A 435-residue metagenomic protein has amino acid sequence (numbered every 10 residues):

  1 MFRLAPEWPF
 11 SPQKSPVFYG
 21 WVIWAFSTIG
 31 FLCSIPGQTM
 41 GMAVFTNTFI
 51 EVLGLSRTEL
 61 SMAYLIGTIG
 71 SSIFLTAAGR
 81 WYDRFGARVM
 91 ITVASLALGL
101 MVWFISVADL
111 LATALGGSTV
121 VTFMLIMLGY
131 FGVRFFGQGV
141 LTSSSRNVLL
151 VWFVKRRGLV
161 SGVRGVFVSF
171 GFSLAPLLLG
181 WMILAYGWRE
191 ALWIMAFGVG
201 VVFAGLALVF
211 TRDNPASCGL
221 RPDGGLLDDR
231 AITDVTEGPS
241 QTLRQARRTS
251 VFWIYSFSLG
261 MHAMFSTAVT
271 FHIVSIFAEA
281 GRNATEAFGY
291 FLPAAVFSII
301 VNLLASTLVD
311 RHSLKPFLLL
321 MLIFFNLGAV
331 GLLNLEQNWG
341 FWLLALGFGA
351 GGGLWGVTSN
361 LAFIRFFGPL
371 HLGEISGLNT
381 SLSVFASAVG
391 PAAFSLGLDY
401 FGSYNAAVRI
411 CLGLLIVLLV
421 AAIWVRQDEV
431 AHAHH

Functional and structural regions predicted by a protein language model:
V22-T48, L53-R57, A78, V269-V274: Extracytoplasmic
L32, M101, G116-V140, G260 (+1 more regions): Hydrophobic core of transmembrane alpha-helices in multi-pass small-molecule transporters, especially MFS/SLC-type
Q38-N47, R244-N302: Extracytoplasmic gate region of multi-pass secondary transporters
F49, G137-F153, L354-F367: Intracellular juxtamembrane helix-capping segments at the cytosolic ends of symmetry-related transmembrane helices
F74-A87, V301-S313, L398-D399: Helix-to-loop junctions at the C-terminal end of transmembrane segments in multipass secondary transporters
L96-S118, F324-E336: C-terminal ends and interior cores of transmembrane alpha-helices in multi-pass membrane transporters/permeases
V168-A216: Helix-loop-helix hairpin linking two adjacent transmembrane segments in secondary transporters
L292-L304, V309-A362: C-terminal transmembrane helical hairpin of 12-TM major facilitator-type secondary transporters
